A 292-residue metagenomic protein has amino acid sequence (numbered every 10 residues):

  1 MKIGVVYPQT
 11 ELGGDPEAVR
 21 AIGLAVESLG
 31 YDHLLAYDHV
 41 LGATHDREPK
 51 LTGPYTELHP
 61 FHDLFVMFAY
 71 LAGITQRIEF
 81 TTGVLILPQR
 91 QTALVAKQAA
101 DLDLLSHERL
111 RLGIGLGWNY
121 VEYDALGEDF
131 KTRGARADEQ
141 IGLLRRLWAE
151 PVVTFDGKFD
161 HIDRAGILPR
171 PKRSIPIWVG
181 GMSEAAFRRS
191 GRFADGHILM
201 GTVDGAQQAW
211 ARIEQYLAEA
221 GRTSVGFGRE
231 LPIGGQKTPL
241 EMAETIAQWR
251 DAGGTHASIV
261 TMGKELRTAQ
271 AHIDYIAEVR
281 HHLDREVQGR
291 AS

Functional and structural regions predicted by a protein language model:
M1-S292: Active-site-adjacent structural elements that line small-molecule/cofactor binding pockets in enzymes
